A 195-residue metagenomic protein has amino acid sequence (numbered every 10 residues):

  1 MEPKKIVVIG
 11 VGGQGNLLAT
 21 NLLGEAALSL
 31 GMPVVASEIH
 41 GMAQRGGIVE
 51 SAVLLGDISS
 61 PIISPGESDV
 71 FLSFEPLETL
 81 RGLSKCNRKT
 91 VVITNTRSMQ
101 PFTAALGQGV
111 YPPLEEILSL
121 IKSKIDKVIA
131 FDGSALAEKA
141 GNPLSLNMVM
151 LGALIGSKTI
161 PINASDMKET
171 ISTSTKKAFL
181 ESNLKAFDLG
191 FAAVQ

Functional and structural regions predicted by a protein language model:
M1-Q195: Active-site cofactor/cluster-binding pocket
